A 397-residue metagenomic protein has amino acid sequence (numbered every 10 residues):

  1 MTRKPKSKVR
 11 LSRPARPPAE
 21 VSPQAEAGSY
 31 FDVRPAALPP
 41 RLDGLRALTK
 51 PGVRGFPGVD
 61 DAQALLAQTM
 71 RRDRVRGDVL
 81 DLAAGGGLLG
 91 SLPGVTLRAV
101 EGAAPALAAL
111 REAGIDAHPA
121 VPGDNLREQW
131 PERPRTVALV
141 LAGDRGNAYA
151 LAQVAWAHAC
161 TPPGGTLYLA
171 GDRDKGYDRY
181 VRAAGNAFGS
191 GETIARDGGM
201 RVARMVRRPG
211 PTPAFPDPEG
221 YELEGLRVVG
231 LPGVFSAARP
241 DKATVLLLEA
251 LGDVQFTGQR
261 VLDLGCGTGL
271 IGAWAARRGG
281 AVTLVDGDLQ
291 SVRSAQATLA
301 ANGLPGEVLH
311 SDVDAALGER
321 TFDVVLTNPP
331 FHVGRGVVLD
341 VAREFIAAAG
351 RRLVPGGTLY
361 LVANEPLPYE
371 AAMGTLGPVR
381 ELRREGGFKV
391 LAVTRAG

Functional and structural regions predicted by a protein language model:
M1-P40, G52-F56, Y149-A159, G164-E222: N-terminal auxiliary segments of SAM/dcSAM-dependent transferases
S29-D73, G198-T257: SAM-dependent Rossmann-like transferase core, predominantly class I methyltransferases with a strong bias toward
L48, H118-V121, Y168, E192-I194 (+3 more regions): General small-molecule cofactor/ligand-binding pocket signal
R54-G55, D144-N147, K175, F235-S236 (+1 more regions): Short, small-residue-enriched loops and turns at beta-alpha junctions that line or gate enzyme active sites
D61-W130, K242-T327: Conserved SAM/SAH cofactor-binding pocket of Class I
A120-P131, T136, A142-Q153, A159-C160: Non-catalytic nucleic-acid substrate-recognition regions in nucleic-acid-modifying enzymes
T136-A148, V324-G336: A short SAM/SAH-binding and catalytic strip from SAM-dependent methyltransferases
L151-C160, T166-V202, D288-L289, G336-A396: Conserved Class I SAM-dependent methyltransferase catalytic core
